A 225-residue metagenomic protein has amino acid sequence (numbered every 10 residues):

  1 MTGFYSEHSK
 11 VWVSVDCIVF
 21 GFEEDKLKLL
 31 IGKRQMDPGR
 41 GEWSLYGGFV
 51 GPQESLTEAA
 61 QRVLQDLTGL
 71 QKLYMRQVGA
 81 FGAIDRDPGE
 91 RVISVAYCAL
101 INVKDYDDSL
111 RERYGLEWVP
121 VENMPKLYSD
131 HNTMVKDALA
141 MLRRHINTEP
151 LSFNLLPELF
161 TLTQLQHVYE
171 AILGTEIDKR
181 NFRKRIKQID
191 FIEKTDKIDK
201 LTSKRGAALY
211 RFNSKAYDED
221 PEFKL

Functional and structural regions predicted by a protein language model:
T2-W43: N-terminal strand-loop-strand
V11-V13, E58-Q61, Q65-D107, N123 (+2 more regions): Active-site segment of metal-dependent pyrophosphate-handling enzymes, primarily the Nudix hydrolase catalytic core
K26-L70, G82, N147-H167: Conserved Nudix-box catalytic region and its N-terminal flanking loop in Nudix hydrolases and closely related
L29, K33-M36, R40, G47 (+3 more regions): Short, His- and charge-rich active-site/binding loops that engage polyanionic ligands
C98, D108-L142, I146, L155-T163 (+2 more regions): NUDIX/MutT-family hydrolases
H167-E176: Short helix-coil junctions and helix-kink-helix linkers
I177-A208: RNA substrate-recognition surfaces in RNA-acting enzymes
K197-L225: Long, intrinsically disordered, low-complexity Ser/Thr/Pro-rich regulatory/activation regions of nuclear proteins
